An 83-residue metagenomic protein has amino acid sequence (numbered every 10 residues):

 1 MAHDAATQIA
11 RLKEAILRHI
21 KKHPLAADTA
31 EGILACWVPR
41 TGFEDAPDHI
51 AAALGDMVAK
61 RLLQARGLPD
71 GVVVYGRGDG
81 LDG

Functional and structural regions predicted by a protein language model:
M1-A27: Short alpha-helical segments that sit at the start of domains
R11, D28-T29, D45, H49: Alpha-helix N-cap and coil->helix boundary residues
A15, G32, H49-A52: Amphipathic alpha-helical interaction segments
A26-V38: Short acidic, hydrophobic short linear motifs in intrinsically disordered regions
A35-P47: Short helix-coil junctions and helix-kink-helix linkers
I50-K60: Basic amphipathic alpha-helical segments that dock to polyanions
V58-L68: A short, conserved structural fragment
L68-G83: Short, cationic-aromatic polyanion-contact patches
